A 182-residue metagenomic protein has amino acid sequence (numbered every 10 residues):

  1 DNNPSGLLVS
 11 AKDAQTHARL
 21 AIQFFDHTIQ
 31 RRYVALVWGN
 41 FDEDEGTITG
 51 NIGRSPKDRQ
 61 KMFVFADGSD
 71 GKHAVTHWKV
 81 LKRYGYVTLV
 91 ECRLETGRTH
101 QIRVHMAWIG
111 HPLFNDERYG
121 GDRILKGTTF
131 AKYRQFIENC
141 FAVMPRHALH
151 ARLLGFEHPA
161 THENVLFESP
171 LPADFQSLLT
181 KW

Functional and structural regions predicted by a protein language model:
N2-W182: RNA pseudouridine synthases
